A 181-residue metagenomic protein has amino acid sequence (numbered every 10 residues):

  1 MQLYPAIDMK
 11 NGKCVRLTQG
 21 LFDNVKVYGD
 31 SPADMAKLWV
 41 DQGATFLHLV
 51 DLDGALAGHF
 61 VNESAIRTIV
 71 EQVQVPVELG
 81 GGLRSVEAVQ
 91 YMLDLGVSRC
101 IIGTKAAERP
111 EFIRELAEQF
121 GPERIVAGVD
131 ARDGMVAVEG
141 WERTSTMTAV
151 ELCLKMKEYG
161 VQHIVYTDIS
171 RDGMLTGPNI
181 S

Functional and structural regions predicted by a protein language model:
P5, L56-G80, E111-D130, T176-S181: Alpha-helix-loop-beta-strand connector modules within alpha/beta enzyme cores
P5-M9, D51, G81-L83, T104 (+2 more regions): A cross-domain feature marking catalytic cores of carbohydrate-active enzymes and several ubiquitous metabolic/repair
D8, W39, L47, L79 (+3 more regions): Conserved, mostly hydrophobic/aromatic
C14-F60: N-terminal beta-alpha supersecondary unit
V15, Q19-D23, L93, V97-D172: Conserved anion-binding
Y28-V40, R84-Q90, T144-K155: Short, acidic/polar
Q42, V50, Q72, D94-G96 (+1 more regions): Structural motif
F46-S64, T104, V165-P178: Glycine-rich, proline-tolerant flexible connector loops at the mouths of alpha/beta enzymes
